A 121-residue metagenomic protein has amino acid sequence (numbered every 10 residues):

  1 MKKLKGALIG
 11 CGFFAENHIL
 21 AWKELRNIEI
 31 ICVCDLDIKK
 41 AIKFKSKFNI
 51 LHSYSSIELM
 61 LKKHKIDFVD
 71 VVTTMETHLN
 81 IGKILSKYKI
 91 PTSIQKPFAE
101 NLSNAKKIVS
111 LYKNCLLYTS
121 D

Functional and structural regions predicted by a protein language model:
M1-F48: N-terminal Rossmann-like dinucleotide-binding module
L4, I28-E29, L51-H52, I90 (+1 more regions): A structural micro-motif
W22, V109-S110: Short secondary-structure boundary/capping segments
F48, H52-V109: Beta-loop-alpha module in the N-terminal Rossmann-like domain of NAD(P)-dependent dehydrogenases, especially those
S110-L116: Basic phosphate/pyrophosphate-binding loop/patch that engages nucleotide-derived ligands
Y118-D121: Conserved small/polar residues in nucleotide/adenosyl-binding loops
